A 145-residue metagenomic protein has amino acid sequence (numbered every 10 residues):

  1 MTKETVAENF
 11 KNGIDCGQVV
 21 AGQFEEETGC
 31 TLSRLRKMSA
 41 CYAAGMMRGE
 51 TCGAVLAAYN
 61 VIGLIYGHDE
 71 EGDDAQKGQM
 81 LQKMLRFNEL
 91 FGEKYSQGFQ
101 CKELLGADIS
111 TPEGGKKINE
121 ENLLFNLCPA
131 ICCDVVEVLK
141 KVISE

Functional and structural regions predicted by a protein language model:
M1-E27: Active-site-proximal helix-loop elements at catalytic-domain edges
K3-K11, C41-E50, E120-L124: A short glycine/serine-rich beta->alpha loop
N12-C16, C30, L127, I131: Short, contiguous, pocket-lining structural segments that sit at or immediately flank catalytic/ligand-binding sites
V20, M38-A43: Short alpha-helical scaffolding segments that buttress acidic/His motifs in well-ordered protein cores
E26-K37, L64-R86: Phosphate-handling active-site elements
L35, M47-A54: Active-site nucleophile and cofactor-binding loops and adjacent substrate-binding regions of central metabolic enzymes
A57-I65: DPxDG-like acidic metal-binding loop motif
L81-E145: C-terminal binding/interaction regions
